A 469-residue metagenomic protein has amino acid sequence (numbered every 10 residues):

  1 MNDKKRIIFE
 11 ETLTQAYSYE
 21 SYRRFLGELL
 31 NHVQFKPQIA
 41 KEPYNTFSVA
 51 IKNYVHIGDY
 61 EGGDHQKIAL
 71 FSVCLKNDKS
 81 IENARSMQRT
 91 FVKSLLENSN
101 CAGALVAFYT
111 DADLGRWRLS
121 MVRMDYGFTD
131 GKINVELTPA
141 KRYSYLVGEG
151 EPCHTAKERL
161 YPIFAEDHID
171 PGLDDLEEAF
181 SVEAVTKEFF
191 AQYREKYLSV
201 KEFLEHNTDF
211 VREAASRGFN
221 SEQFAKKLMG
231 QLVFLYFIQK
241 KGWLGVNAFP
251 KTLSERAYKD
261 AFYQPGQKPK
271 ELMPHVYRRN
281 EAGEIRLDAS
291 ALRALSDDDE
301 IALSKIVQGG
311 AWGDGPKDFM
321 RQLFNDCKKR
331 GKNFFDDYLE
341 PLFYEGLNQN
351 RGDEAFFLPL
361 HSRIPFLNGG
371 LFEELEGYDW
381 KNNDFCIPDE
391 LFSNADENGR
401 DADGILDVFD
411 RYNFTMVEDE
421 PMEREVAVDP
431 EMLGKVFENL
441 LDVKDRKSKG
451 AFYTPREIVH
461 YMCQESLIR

Functional and structural regions predicted by a protein language model:
N2-H65, L75-S86, V92-K93, C101-R469: Preference for the N-terminal adenyl/adenosyl cofactor-binding alpha/beta module
L70-C74: Short, well-ordered secondary-structure micro-motifs within conserved domains or adaptor modules
